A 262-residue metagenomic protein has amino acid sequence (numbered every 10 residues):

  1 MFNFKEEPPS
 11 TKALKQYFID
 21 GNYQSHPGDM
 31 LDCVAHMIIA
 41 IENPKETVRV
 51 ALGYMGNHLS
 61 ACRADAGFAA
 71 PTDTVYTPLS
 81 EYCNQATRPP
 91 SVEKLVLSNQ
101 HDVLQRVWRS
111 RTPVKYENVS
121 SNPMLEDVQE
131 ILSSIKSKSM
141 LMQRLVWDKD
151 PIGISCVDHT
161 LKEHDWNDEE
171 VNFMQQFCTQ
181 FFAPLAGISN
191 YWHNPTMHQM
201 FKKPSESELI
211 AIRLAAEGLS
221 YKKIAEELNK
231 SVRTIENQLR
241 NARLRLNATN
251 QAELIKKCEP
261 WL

Functional and structural regions predicted by a protein language model:
M1-A40, S207: Signal-transmission linkers at sensory-effector interfaces
F2-F4, H159-M174: Regulatory loop-to-helix N-cap segments in sensory/regulatory domains that couple ligand/signal detection
M30-I38, N43-C62, A66: Amphipathic alpha-helical coiled-coil segments that mediate homodimerization and allosteric signal transmission
A66-S91: GAF sensory/regulatory domain recognition with acknowledged cross-activation on helical regulatory dimers
A86-P123: Regulatory sensory and allosteric helical modules in signal-transduction proteins and certain transcription factors
E126-I152: Helix-to-coil/beta transition segments that act as allosteric "coupling" elements at the rims of sensory or catalytic
P195-N237, P260-L262: Helix-turn-helix DNA-binding segment
H198, R243-L262: Basic, Lys/Arg-enriched C-terminal extension of HTH/homeodomain DNA-binding domains
